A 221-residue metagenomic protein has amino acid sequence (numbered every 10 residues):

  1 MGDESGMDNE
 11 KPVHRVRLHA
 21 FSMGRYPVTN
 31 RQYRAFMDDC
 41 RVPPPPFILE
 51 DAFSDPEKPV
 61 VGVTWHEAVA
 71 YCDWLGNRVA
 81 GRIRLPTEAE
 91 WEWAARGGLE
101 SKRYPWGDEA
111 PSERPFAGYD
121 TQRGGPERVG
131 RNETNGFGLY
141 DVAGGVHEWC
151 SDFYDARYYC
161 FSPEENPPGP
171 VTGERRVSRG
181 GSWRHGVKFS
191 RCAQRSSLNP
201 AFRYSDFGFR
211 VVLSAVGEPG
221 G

Functional and structural regions predicted by a protein language model:
M1-P46, V63-H66, A143-G144, S151 (+1 more regions): A short glycine-rich, aromatic-capped structural motif
D3-S5, P43, I48-S196, P200-S205 (+2 more regions): Functional-site microenvironments in short loops/helix caps that host divalent-cation chemistry
